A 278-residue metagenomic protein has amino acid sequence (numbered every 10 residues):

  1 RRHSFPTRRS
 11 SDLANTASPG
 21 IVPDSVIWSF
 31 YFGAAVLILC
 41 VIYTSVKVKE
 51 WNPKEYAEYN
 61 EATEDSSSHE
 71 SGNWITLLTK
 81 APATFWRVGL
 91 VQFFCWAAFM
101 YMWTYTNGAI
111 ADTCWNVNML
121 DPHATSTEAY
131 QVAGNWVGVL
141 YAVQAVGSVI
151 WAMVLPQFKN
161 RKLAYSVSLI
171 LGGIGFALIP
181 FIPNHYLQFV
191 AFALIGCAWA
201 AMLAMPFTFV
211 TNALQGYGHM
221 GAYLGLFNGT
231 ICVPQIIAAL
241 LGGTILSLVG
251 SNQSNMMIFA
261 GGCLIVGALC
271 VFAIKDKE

Functional and structural regions predicted by a protein language model:
R1, G216-F227: Loop-to-transmembrane helix entry/capping segments in MFS-fold secondary transporters and related SLC/MFSD carriers
H3-S10: Short, small-residue-biased leader/transition segments that mark boundaries at the very start of proteins
S11-A35, T244-L264: A membrane-interface helix-boundary motif in multi-pass transporters
D24-S25, N116-A145, L226, N255-I258: Loop-to-transmembrane helix entry
V36-V48, I258-E278: Multi-pass alpha-helical transporter architecture, strongest for 12-TM Major Facilitator/SLC carriers used
W51-L90: Juxtamembrane intracellular "pre-TM" segments in multi-pass secondary transporters
L171-P183: C-terminal ends and interior cores of transmembrane alpha-helices in multi-pass membrane transporters/permeases
A201-G216: Intracellular juxtamembrane helix-capping segments at the cytosolic ends of symmetry-related transmembrane helices
